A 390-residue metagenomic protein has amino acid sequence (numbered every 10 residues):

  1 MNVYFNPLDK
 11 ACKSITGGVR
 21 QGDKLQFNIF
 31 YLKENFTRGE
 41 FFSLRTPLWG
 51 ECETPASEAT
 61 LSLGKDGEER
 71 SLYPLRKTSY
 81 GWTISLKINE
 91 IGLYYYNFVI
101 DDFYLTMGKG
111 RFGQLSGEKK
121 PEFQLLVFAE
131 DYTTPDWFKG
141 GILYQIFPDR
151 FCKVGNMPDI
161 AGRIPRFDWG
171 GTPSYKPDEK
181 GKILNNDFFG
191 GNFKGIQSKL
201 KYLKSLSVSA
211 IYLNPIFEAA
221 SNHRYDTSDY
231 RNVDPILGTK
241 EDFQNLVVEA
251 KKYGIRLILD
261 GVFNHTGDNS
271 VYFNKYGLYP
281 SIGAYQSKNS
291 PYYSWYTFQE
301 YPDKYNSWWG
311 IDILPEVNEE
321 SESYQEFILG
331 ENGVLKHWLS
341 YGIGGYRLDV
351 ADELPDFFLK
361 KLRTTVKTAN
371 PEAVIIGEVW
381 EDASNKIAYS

Functional and structural regions predicted by a protein language model:
M1-G141: Glycan-association/targeting regions that enable binding to alpha-glucans and other polysaccharides
I142-Y144, I211-L213, L257-L259, Y346 (+1 more regions): Hydrophobic faces of well-ordered beta-strands that scaffold small-molecule active sites in alpha/beta enzyme cores
F147-S209, I216-Y341, L362-A369, N385-K386: Substrate-binding/active-site clefts of carbohydrate-active enzymes
I216, E322, D352-E353, W380: Short, surface-exposed acidic/glycine-rich loop or hinge patches that mediate macromolecular interfaces
P235-L237, A351-F357, D382-S384: Acidic-and-aromatic substrate-binding clefts and catalytic sites of carbohydrate-active enzymes
V262-N264, D349-A351, W380: Catalytic metal-binding/acid-base residues of hydrolase active sites
W338, G344-R347, A351-E353: Conserved, well-ordered alpha-helix/loop/beta-strand core segments that scaffold catalytic motifs
W380-S390: Non-catalytic scaffold segments within catalytic domains of secreted glycoside hydrolases
